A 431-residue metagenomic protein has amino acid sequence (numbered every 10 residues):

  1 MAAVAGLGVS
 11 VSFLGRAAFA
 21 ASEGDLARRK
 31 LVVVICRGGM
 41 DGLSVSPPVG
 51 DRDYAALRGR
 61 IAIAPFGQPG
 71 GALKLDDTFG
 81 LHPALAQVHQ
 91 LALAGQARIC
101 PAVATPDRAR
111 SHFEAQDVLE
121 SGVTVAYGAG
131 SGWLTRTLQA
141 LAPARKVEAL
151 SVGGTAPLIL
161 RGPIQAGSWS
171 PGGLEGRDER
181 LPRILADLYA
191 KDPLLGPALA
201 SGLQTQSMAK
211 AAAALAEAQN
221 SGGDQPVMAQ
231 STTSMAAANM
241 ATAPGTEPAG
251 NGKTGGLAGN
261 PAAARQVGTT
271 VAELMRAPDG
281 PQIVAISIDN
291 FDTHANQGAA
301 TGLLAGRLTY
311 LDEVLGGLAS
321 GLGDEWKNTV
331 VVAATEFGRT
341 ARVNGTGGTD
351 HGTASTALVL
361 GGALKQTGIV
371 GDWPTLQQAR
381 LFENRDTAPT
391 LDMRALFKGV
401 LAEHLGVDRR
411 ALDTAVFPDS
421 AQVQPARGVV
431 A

Functional and structural regions predicted by a protein language model:
M1-G321, T356-V359, G368-A431: Feature for exported/extracytoplasmic and membrane-associated proteins, marking the mature portion
G95, K327, T353: Residue-level signal for beta-strand positions within conserved beta-sheet cores that form or flank
L315, A319-T346: Metal-dependent active-site segment of extracytoplasmic phospho-/sulfohydrolases and closely related
F337-G368: Histidine-centered active-site microenvironments of extracellular/periplasmic hydrolases and transferases
